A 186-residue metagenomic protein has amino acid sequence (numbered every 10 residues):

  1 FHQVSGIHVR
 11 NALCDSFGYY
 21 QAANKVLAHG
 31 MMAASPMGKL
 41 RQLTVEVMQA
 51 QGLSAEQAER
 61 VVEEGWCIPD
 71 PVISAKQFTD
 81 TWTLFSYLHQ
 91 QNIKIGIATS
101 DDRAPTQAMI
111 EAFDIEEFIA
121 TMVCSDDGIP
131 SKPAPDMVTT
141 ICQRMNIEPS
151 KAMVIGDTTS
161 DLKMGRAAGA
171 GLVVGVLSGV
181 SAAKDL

Functional and structural regions predicted by a protein language model:
Q3-C67, T79-T83, Y87-Q90: A metal-dependent, Asp-based hydrolase signature
E56, E116-T121, P149-M153, L172: Short acidic capping loops at alpha-helix termini that bridge into adjacent secondary structure
R60-G65, V72, T81-E111: Substrate-recognition element of Asp-dependent hydrolases with the DxDx(T/V) motif
W82-Q90, C142-Q143, L162-A167: Surface-exposed amphipathic alpha-helices with a cationic face
T99-K132: Histidine/lysine/aspartate-rich catalytic loop segments that bind and position anionic ligands
P105-A108, T140, M164, D185: Phosphate- and divalent-cation-binding pockets in alpha/beta enzyme and binding domains that engage nucleotide-derived
K132-L162: Conserved Lys-Pro-Asp/Glu-containing loop-to-beta segment of HAD-superfamily phosphomonoesterases, centered on
M153-L186: Acidic, Mg2+-coordinating phosphoryl-transfer loop and its flanking beta/alpha structural elements, shared across
